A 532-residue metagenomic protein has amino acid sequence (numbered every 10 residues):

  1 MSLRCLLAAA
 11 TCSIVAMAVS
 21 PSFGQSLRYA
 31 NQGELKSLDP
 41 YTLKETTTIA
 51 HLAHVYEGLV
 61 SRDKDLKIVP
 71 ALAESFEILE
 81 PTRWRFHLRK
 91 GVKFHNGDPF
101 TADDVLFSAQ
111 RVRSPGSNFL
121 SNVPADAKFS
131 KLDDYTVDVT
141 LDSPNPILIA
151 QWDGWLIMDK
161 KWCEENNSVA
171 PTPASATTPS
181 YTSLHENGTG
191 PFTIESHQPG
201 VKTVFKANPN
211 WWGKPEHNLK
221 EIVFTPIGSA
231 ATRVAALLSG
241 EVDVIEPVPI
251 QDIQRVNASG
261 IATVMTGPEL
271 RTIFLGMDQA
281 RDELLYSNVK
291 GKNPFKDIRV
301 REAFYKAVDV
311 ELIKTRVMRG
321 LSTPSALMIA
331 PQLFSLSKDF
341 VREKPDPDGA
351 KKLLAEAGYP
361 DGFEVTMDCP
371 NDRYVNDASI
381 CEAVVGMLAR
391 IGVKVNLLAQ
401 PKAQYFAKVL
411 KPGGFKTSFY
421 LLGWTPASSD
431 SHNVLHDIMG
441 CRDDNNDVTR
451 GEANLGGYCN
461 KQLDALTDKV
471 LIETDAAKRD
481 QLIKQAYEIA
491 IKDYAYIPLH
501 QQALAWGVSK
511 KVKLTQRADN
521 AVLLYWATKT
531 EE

Functional and structural regions predicted by a protein language model:
M1-A10: Bacterial N-terminal signal peptides that target proteins for export
T11-C12, S22: Cleavable N-terminal signal peptides
M17-G24: Sec/Tat signal peptide C-region and signal peptidase I cleavage site
A30-E80, Q110, N187-T189: N-terminal lobe/hinge region of extracytoplasmic solute-binding protein
S61-K64, R89-L120, K128-K131, S183 (+3 more regions): Extracytoplasmic/periplasmic ligand-capture domains
E77, S121-P171: Surface-exposed binding/hinge segments that line and control ligand-binding clefts or catalytic entry sites
R83, H87-K90, Y135-N145, V204-P209: Short, hydrophobic/aromatic-enriched beta-strand segments in well-ordered soluble domains
W506-E532: Long beta-strand-rich cores associated with HINT superfamily self-processing modules
